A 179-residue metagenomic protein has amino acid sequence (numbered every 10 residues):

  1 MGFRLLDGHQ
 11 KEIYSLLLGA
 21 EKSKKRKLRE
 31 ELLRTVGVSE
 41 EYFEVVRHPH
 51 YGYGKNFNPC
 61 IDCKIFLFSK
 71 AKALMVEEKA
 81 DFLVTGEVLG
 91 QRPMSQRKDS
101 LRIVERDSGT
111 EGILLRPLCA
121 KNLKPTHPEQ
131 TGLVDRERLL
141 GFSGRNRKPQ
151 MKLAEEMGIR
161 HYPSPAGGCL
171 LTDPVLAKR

Functional and structural regions predicted by a protein language model:
M1-G158: ATP-dependent adenylation/nucleotidyltransferase module used to activate substrates
G158-A166: Catalytic core of tubulin tyrosine ligase-like
G167-P174: A glycine-rich phosphate-binding loop feature that marks nucleotide/adenosyl-phosphate handling sites
V175-R179: Active-site loop ensemble at the mouth of alpha/beta enzyme cores that anchors a bound cofactor
